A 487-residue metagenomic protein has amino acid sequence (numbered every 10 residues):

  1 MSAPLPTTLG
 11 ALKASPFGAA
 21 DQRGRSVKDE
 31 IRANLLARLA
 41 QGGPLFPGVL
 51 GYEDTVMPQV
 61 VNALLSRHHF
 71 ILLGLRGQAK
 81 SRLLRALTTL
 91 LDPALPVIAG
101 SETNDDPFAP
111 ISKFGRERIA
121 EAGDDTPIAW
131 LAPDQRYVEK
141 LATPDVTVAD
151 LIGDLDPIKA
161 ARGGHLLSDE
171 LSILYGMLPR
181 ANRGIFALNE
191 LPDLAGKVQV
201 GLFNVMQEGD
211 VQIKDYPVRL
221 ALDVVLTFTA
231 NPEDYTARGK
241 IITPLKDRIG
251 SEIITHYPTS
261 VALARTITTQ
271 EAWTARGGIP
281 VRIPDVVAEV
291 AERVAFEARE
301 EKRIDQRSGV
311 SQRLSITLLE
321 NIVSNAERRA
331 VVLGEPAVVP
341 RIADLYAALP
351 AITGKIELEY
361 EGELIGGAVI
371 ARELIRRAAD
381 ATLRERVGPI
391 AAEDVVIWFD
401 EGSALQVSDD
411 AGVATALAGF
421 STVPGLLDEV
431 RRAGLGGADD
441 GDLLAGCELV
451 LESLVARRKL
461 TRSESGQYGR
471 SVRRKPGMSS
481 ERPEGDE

Functional and structural regions predicted by a protein language model:
S2-A262, W273-E289, K302-Q306, L383-E487: Conserved ASCE/P-loop NTPase catalytic core
L65, H69, T88, F296 (+5 more regions): Amphipathic alpha-helical core segments of compact helical bundles
T268, A291-A295: Short alpha-helical scaffolding segments that buttress acidic/His motifs in well-ordered protein cores
G277-P284, E297-A371: C-terminal helical "lid" subdomain and adjoining coupling/linker elements of P-loop NTPases
E357-D400: Charged, amphipathic alpha-helical linkers/stalks
